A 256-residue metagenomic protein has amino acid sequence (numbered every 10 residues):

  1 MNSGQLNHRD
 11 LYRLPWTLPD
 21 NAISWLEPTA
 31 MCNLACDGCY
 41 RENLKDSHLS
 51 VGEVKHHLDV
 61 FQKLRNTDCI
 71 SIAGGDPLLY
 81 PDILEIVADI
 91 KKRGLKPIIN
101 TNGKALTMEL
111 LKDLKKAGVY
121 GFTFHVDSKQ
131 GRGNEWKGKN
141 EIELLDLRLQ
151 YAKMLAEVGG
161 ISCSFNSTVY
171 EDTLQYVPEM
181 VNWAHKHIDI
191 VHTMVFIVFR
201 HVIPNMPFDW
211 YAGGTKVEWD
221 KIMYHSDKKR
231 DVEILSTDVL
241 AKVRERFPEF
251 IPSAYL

Functional and structural regions predicted by a protein language model:
M1-W25: N-terminal [4Fe-4S]-dependent radical SAM core
W16-G52: Canonical Radical SAM [4Fe-4S] cluster-binding loop centered on the CxxxCxxC motif and its immediate flanking residues
K55-I72, Y80-V198: Radical SAM/AdoMet-radical enzyme domain recognition
K92, S164, V243, F247-L256: Generic detector of solvent-exposed, compositionally biased contiguous segments
R132-E135, V191-L240, I251-L256: Flexible glycine/acidic-rich beta-alpha junction loops that bind and position SAM and/or redox cofactors in anaerobic
I142-Y151, Q175-V181, H225-R246: Well-ordered, non-membrane alpha-helical segments in soluble/globular domains
